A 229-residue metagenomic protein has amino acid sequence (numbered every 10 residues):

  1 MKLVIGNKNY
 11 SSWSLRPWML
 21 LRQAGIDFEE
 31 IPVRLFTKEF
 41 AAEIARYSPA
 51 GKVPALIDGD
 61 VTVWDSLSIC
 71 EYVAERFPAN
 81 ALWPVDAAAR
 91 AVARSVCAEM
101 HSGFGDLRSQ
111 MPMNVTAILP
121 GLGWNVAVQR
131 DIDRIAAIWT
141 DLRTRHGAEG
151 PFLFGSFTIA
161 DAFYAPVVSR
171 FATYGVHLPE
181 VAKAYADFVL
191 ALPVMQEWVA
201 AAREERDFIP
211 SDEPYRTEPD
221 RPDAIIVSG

Functional and structural regions predicted by a protein language model:
M1-N125, V227-S228: GST-like domain detector, emphasizing the conserved glutathione-binding G-site in the N-terminal thioredoxin-like
M1-V4, L153, R170-F171, Y215: A short, structure-level motif marking secondary-structure boundaries and short turns
E30, E180, W198-V199: A generic structural-conservation signal
R34-T37, Y185, R203: Conserved beta-strand edge residues that scaffold enzyme active sites
R46, A191, A200: Phosphate-coordinating loops and pocket residues in cytosolic domains that bind phosphorylated ligands
A74, V167-V168, V199: Active-site-flanking alpha-helical
M100, F104-P193: GST-like fold's C-terminal all-alpha helical module
A202-G229: Acidic/histidine-enriched, glycine/proline-rich intrinsically disordered or flexible terminal extensions
